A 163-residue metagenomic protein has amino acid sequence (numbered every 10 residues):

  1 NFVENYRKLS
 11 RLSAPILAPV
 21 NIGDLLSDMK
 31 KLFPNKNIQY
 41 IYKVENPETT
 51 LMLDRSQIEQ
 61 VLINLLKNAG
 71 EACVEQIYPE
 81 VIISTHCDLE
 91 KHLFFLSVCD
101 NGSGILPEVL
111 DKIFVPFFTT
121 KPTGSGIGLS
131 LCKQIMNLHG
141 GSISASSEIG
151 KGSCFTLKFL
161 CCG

Functional and structural regions predicted by a protein language model:
L12-P15, T50-L53, T120: Conserved micro-motifs of the catalytic ATP-binding
I16-K30: A conserved beta-strand-to-alpha-helix junction within the catalytic ATP-binding
I22, G104-K112: Short helix N-cap motif at coil->helix boundaries in the Bergerat
M29, Q39-T50: Conserved catalytic submotifs in the C-terminal HATPase_c
Y78-H92: Short beta-strand/loop element within the Bergerat-fold HATPase_c
G128, C132: Short alpha-helical Gxxx[C/S/T] motif in the catalytic ATP-binding
M136-N137: Detector for a conserved hydrophobic position within an alpha-helical segment of the HATPase_c
G140-G141: Conserved glycine-rich
